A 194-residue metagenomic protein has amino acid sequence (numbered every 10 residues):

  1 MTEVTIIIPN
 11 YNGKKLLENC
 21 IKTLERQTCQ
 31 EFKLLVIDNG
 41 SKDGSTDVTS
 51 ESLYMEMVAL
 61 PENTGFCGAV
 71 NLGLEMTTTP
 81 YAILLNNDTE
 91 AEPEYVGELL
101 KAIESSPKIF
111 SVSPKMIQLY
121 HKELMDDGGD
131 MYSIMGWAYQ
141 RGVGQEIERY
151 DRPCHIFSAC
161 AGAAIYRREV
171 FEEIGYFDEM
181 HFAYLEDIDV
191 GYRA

Functional and structural regions predicted by a protein language model:
T2-T5, K33, D189: Cell-envelope/extracellular polymer assembly enzymes that use nucleotide-activated donors
K22-E31: Short, acidic, metal-binding catalytic loop of nucleotide-sugar glycosyltransferases
T23, D38-D47, E62: A conserved acidic beta->alpha catalytic loop
L60-T77, N87, E98: Glycine-rich, basic loop-to-helix element that forms the pyrophosphate-binding segment of sugar-nucleotide handling
A82: Short aromatic/hydrophobic "clamp" motif used to bind/position activated sugar donors
E90-S133: Conserved donor NDP-sugar-binding/catalytic core segment of glycosyltransferases
P114, S133-I156: Short, flexible, basic/aromatic active-site loop/helix in glycosyltransferases
F157-A194: A short, conserved alpha-helix in the catalytic core of glycosyltransferases
